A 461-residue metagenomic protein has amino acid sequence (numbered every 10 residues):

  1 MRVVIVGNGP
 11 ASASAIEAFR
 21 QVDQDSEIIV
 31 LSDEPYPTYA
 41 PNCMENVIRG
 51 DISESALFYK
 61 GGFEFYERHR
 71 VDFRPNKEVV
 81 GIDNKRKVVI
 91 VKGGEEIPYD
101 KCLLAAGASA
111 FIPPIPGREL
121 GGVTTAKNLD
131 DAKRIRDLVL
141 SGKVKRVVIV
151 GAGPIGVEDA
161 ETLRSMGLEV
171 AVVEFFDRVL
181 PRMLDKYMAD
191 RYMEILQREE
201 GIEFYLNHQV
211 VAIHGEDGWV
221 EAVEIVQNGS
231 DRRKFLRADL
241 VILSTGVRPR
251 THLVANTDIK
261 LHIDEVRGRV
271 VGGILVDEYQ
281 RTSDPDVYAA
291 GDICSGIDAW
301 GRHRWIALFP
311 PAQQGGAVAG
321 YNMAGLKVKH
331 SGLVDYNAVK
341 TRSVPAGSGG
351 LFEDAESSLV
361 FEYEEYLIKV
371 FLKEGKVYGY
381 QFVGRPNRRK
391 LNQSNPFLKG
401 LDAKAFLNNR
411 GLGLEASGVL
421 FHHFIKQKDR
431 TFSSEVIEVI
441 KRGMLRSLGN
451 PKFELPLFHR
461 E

Functional and structural regions predicted by a protein language model:
M1, Q21, I293-Q393, R460: Mid-to-C-terminal Rossmann-like scaffold of FAD/NAD(P)H-dependent oxidoreductases
M1-D72, A160-Y187: Beta1-alpha1 glycine-rich phosphate/pyrophosphate-binding loop at the start of Rossmann-like nucleotide-binding domains
R2, W219-V223, K234-R269, V344-E454: C-terminal catalytic lobe of FAD-dependent flavoproteins
V6, I97-S109, V150, L236-G246 (+1 more regions): Short hydrophobic core segments
G9-A13, P35, A108-A110, D130 (+3 more regions): Residue-level detector of alpha-helix initiation sites
D25-E27, E67-R68, D72-V91, I97 (+2 more regions): A Rossmann-like FAD-binding core segment of flavoenzymes
A106-M166, E203, V271, V276: Glycine-rich dinucleotide-binding loop and its adjacent helix/turn
E119-K143, F235-V318, L407: FAD-site-proximal beta/loop scaffold in flavoenzymes
